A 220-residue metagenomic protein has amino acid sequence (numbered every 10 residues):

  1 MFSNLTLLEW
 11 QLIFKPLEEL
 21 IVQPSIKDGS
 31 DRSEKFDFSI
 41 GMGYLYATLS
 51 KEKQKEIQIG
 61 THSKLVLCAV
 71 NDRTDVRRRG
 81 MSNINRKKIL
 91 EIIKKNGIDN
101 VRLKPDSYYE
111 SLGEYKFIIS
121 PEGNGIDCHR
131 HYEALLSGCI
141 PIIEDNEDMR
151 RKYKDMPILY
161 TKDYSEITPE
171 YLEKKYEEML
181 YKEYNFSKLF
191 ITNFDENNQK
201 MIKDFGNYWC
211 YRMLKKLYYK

Functional and structural regions predicted by a protein language model:
M1-Y160, E166, E170-K220: Nucleotide-sugar donor-binding catalytic core of glycosyltransferases
